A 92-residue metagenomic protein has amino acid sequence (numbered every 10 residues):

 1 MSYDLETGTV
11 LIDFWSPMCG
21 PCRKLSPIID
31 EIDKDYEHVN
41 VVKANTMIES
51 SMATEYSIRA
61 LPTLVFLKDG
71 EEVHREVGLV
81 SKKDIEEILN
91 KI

Functional and structural regions predicted by a protein language model:
M1-T9, S50: A short beta-strand-turn-helix
G8-V10, F14-M18, A60: Short pre-active-site segment immediately N-terminal to redox-active cysteine/selenocysteine motifs in thiol-based
F14, S26-D33, E37-S51: Thiol-based oxidoreductase modules, predominantly thioredoxin-like and allied folds used for disulfide exchange
C19-C22, L64: The canonical Cys-X-X-Cys-His
R23-P27, E55, E71: Generic recognition of short, well-ordered alpha-helical segments
Y56-V65, K83: Structural micro-motif
F66-I92: Non-catalytic, surface beta->alpha helical segment in thiol-disulfide oxidoreductase systems
